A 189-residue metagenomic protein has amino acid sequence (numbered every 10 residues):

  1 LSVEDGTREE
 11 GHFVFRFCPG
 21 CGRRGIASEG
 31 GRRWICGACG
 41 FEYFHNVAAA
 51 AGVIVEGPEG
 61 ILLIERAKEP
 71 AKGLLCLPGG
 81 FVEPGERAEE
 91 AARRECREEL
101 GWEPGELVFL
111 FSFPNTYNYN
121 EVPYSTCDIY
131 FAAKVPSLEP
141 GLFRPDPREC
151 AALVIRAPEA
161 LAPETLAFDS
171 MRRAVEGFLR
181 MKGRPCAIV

Functional and structural regions predicted by a protein language model:
L1-V14, V175-R184, I188-V189: A broadly conserved sequence feature marking short terminus-proximal activation segments in nucleic acid-centric
D5-R8, E56-E98: Conserved Nudix-box catalytic region and its N-terminal flanking loop in Nudix hydrolases and closely related
T7-G52: Acidic, metal-coordinating catalytic segment for phosphate/diphosphate chemistry, firing primarily on the Nudix
G20, I35, L62-L63, C76 (+1 more regions): Conserved beta-strand segments that form the floor/walls of ligand-binding pockets within enzyme and binding domains
G25, L75-L77, F143: Short clusters of hydrophobic/aromatic residues that line enzyme substrate/ligand-binding pockets
G31, N46-A50, E56, P70-K72 (+3 more regions): Short connector loops at helix/strand junctions that flank enzyme active sites, especially segments positioning acidic
G52-I54, G60-L62, Y130-A132: Residues embedded in well-ordered beta-strands
V82-S170, P185-V189: Unchanged
